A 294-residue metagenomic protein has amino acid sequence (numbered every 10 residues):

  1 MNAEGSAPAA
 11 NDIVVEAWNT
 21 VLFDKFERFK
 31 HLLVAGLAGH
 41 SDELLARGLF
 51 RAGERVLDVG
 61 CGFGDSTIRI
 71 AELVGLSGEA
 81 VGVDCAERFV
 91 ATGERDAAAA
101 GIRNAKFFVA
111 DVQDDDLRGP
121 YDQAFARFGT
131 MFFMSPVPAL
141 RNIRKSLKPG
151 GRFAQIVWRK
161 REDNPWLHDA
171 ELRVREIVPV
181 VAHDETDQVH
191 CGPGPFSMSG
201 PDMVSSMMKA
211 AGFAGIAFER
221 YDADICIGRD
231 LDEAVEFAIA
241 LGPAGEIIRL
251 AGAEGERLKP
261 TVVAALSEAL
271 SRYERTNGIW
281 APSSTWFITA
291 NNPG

Functional and structural regions predicted by a protein language model:
N2-E54, D65-R69, L73, T92 (+2 more regions): Conserved class I S-adenosyl-L-methionine
A3-A7, V15-A17, L22, F29-K30 (+3 more regions): Conserved Class I S-adenosyl-L-methionine
L45, I68-A71, E94, L140-R144 (+2 more regions): A structural alpha-helix within SAM-dependent methyltransferase catalytic domains
R55-L117, P138: Class I SAM-dependent methyltransferase SAM/SAH-binding core
V74, D96-A97, V174, L270 (+1 more regions): Conserved hydrophobic residues forming the short capping helix/wall of the S-adenosyl-L-methionine
G75, F133-M134, L147-P149: Helix-to-beta-strand junctions that scaffold the AdoMet/dcAdoMet cofactor pocket in Class I SAM-dependent enzymes
D122-V137, R159: A short SAM/SAH-binding and catalytic strip from SAM-dependent methyltransferases
V137, K148, R152-R229: Conserved catalytic/acceptor-binding region of the Class I
